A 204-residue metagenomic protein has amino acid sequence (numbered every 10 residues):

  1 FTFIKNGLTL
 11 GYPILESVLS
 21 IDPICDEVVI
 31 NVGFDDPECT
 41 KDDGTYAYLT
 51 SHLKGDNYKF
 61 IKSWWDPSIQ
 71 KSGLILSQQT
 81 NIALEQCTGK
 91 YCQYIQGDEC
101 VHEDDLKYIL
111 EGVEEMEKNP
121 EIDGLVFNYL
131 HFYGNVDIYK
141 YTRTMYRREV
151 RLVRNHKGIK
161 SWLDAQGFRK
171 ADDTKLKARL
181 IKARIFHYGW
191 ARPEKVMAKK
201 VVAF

Functional and structural regions predicted by a protein language model:
F1, K5, Y12-P13, N31-Y91: Active-site-proximal specificity loops/subdomain of glycosyltransferases
K5-T9, D35-P37, E99-H102, F132: Short acidic, S/G/P-rich loop/turn micro-motifs used as interaction or catalytic elements
G7-I30: Short, well-formed alpha-helical segments that are part of the catalytic scaffolds of diverse glycosyltransferases
C25, C87-G89, G97, I122: Short, well-ordered alpha-helix to beta-strand connector turns
K62-D66, D98, N128-L130: Acidic carboxylate-rich catalytic motifs and surrounding loops in phosphoryl-/glycosyl-chemistry enzymes
G73-N81, C100-F204: Catalytic-site signature of metal-activated, phosphate-bearing donor transferases, centered on the GT-A/GT-A-like
